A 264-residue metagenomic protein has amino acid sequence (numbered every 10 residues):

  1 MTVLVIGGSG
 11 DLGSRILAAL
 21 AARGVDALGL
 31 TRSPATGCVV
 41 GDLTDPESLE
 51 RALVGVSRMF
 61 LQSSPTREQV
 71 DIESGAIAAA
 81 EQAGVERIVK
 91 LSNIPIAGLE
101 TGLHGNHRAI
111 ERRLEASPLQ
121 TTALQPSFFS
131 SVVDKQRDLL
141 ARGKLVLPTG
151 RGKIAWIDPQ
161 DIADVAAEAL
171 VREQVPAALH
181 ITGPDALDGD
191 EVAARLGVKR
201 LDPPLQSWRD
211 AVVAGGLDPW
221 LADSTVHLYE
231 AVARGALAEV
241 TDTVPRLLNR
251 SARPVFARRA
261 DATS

Functional and structural regions predicted by a protein language model:
T2-G29, T44-E47, V54-S57, P65-V70 (+5 more regions): Oxidoreductase cofactor-interface core, primarily capturing Rossmann-like NAD(P)-dependent enzymes
L4, V39, L248: Conserved Rossmann-like nucleotide-binding pocket used by diverse enzymes that bind dinucleotide cofactors
S9, S207-S264: A hydrophobic C-terminal alpha-helical subdomain
V25, T31-A35, A79, S251-S264: Contiguous, function-dense segments enriched for cysteine-driven chemistry and partner/ligand-binding capacity
T31-D45: Rossmann-fold cofactor-recognition segment
P34, I94, F128, L205-S207 (+1 more regions): Conserved beta-strand edge residues that scaffold enzyme active sites
P159, G189, L205, P254-V255: Structural motif detector for alpha-helix initiation sites
